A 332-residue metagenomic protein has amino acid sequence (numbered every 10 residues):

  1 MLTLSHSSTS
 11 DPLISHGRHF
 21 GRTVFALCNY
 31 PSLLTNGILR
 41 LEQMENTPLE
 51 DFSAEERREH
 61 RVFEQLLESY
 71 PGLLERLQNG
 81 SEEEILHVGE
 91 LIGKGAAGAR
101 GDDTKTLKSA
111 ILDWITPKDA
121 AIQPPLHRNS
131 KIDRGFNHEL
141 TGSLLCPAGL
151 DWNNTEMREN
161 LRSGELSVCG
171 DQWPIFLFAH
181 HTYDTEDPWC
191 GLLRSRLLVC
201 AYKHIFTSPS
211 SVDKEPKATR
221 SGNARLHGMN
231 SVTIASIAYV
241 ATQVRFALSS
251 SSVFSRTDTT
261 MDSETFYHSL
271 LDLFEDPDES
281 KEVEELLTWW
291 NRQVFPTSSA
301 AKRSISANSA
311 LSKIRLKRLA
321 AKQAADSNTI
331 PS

Functional and structural regions predicted by a protein language model:
M1-R61, E68, I132, E139-S332: Long, contiguous, well-structured interaction cores
F52, E56-H60, E64, P71-G142: Helix-rich alpha-solenoid scaffolding regions
